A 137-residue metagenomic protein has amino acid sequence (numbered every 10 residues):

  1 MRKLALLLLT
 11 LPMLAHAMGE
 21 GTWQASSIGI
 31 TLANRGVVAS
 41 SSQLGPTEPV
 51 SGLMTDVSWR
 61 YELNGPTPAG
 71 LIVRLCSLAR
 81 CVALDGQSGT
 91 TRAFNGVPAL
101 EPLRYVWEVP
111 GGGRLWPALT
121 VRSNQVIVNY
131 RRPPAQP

Functional and structural regions predicted by a protein language model:
M1-L4: Positively charged n-region of N-terminal signal peptides that target proteins for export
T10-H16: N-terminal signal peptide c-region/cleavage motif recognized by signal peptidases
A17-P137: Disulfide-rich extracellular domains of secreted proteins
